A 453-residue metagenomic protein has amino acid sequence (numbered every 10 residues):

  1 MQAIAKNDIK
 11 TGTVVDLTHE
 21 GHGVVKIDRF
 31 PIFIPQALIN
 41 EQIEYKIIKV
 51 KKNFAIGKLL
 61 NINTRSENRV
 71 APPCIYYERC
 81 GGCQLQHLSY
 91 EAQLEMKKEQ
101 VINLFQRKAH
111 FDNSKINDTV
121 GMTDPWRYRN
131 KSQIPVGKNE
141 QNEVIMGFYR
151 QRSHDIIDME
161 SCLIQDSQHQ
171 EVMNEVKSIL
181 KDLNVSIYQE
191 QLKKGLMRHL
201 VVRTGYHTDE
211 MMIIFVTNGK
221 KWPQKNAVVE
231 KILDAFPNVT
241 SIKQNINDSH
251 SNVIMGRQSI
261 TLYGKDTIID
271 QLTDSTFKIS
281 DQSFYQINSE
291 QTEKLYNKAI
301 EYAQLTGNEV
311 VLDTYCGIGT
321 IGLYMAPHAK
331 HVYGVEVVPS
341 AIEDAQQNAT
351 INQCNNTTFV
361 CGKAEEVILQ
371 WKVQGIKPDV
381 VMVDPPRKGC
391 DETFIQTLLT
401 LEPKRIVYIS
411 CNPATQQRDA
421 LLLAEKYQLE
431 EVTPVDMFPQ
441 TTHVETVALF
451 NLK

Functional and structural regions predicted by a protein language model:
M1-Y76, E366: Terminal RNA-binding accessory module
Q2-T11, D16-H19, Q224-K453: Rossmann-like S-adenosyl-L-methionine
G23-D28, G147-R150, I214-V216, A345: Short, acidic/hydrophobic/Gly-rich beta-strand patch recurrent on exposed beta strands that often constitutes part
N40, Q165, N288: Short, conserved phosphate/pyrophosphate- and ester-handling motifs at nucleotide-, phospho-/glycolipid
E44-K46, Q133, L312: Hydrophobic beta-strand signal
L60-P72, R79-I187, H207, W222: Extended interfacial segments that mediate partner engagement and assembly in macromolecular machines
N117-P125, E190-Q191, H199, R203 (+1 more regions): Short, solvent-exposed loop/turn elements at beta->coil junctions and helix N-caps that rim active or binding pockets
V202, D209-N218, T276-S280, V380: Short, aliphatic-rich beta-strand segments
